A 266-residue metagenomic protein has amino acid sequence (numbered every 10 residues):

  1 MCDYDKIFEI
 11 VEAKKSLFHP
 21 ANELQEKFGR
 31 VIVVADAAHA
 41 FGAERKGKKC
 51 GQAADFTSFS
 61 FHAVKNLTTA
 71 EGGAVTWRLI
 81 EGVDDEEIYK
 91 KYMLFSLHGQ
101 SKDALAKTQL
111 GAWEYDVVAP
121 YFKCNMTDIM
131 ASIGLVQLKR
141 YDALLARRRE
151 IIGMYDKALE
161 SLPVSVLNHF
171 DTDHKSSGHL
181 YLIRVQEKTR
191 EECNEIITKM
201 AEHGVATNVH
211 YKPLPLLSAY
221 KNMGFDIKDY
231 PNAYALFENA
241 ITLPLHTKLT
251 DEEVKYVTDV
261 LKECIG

Functional and structural regions predicted by a protein language model:
M1-L24, F28, E44, I80-G266: PLP-dependent aminotransferase class I/II
S16-T68, W113-V117: Conserved active-site segment immediately N-terminal to the catalytic lysine that forms the internal aldimine
A35, E71, E253: Acidic-residue sensor for enzyme active/binding pockets
H39, Q52-K102, D128: Active-site PLP attachment segment
